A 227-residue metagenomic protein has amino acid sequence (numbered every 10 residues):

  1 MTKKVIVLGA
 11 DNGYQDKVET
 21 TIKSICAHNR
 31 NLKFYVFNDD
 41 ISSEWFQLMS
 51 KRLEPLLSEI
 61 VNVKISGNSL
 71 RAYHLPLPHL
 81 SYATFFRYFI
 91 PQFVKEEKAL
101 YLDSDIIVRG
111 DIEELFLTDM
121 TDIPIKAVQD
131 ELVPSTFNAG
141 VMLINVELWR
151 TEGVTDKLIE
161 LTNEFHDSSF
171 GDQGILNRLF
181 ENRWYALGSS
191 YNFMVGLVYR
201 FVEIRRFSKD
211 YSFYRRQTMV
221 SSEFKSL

Functional and structural regions predicted by a protein language model:
M1-L227: Glycosyltransferase catalytic domains, chiefly GT-A lineage
